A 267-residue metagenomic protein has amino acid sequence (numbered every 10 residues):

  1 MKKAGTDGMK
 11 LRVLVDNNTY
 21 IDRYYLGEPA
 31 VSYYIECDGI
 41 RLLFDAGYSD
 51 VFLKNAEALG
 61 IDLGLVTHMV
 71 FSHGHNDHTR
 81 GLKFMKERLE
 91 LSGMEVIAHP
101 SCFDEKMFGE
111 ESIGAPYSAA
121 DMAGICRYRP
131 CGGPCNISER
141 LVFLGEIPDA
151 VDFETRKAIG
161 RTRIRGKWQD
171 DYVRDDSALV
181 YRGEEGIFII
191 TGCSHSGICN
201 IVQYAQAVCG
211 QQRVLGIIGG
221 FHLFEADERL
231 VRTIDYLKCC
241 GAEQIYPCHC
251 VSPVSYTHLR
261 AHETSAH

Functional and structural regions predicted by a protein language model:
M9-L59, Y172, D176-T191: Conserved beta-strand hairpin/beta-sheet module of binuclear metal-dependent hydrolase folds, prominently
Y25, I40-H68, F84, T155 (+1 more regions): Pre-active-site segment of Zn-dependent metallo-hydrolases
F44-A46, T67-H73, H99, I189-C193 (+2 more regions): Active-site neighborhood of phospho(di)ester-bond hydrolases with catalytic His/Asp-centered motifs
V51-A98, C209-G216: Active-site metal-binding motif and surrounding structural segment of the metallo-beta-lactamase
E111-S112, G133-E184: Active-site-proximal loop/helix segment associated with metal-binding centers of metalloenzymes
D170-Q212, H222: Active-site-proximal loop/helix segments of hydrolase catalytic cores
Q212-K238: Extended hydrophobic/aromatic segments used for targeting, binding, or gating
T257-H267: Conserved small/polar residues in nucleotide/adenosyl-binding loops
